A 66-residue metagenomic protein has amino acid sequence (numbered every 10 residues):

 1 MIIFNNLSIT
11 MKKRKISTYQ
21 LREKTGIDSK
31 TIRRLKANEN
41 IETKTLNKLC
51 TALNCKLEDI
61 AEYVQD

Functional and structural regions predicted by a protein language model:
M1-Q20: A short, Lys/Arg-rich alpha-helix, primarily the initiator
I9-T10, L35, A61-D66: Short, charged recognition helix plus adjacent turn of helix-turn-helix-like nucleic-acid-binding domains
K12, E23, T51: Alpha-helical residues within the helix-turn-helix
Q20, T31, D59: Residues in the helix-turn-helix
I27-N40: Recognition helix of helix-turn-helix/homeodomain-like DNA-binding domains that insert into the DNA major groove
K48-C50, I60-A61: Hydrophobic micro-packing sites on short alpha-helices
